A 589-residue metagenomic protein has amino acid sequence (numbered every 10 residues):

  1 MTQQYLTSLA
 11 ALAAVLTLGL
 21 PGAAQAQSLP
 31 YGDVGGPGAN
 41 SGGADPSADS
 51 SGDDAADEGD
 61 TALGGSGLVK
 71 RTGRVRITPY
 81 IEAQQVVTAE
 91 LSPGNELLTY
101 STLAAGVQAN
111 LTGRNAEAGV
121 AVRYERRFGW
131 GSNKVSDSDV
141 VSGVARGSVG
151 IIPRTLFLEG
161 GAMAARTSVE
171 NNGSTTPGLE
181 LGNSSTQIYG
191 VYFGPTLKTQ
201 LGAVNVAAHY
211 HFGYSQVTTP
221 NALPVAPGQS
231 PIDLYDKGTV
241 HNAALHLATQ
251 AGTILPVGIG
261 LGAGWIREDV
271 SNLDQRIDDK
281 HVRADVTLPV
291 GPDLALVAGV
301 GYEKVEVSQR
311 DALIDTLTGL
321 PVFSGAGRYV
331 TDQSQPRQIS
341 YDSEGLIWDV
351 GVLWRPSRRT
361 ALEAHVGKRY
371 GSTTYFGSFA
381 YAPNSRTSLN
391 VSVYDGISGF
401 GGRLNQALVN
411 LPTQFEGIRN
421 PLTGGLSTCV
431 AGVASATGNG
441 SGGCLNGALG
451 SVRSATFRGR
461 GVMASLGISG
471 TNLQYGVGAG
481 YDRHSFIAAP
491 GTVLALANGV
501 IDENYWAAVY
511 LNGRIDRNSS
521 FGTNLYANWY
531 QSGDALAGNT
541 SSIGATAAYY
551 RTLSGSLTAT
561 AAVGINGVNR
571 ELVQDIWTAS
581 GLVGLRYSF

Functional and structural regions predicted by a protein language model:
M1-Q25: Gram-negative bacterial Sec-dependent N-terminal signal peptides
A26-F589: Gram-negative and organellar
